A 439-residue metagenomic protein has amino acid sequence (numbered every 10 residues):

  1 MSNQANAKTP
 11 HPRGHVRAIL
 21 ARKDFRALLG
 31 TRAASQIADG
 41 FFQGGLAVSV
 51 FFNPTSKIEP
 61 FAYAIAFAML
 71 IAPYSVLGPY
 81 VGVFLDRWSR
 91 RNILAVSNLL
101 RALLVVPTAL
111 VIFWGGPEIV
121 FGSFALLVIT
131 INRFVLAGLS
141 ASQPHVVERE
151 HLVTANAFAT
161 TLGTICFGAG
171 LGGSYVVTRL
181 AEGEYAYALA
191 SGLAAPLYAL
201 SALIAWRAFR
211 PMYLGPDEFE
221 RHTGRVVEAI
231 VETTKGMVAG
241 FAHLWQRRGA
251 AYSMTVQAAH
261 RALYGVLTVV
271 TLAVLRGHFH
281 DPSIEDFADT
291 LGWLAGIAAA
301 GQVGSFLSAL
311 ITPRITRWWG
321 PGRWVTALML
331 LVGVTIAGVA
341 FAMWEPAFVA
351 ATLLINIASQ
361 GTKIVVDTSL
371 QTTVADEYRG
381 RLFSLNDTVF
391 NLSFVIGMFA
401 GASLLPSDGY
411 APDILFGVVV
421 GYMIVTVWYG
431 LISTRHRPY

Functional and structural regions predicted by a protein language model:
N3, K8, A64, M69 (+8 more regions): C-terminal transmembrane bundle of multi-pass solute transporters/carriers
N3-R26, P211-T255: Juxtamembrane intracellular "pre-TM" segments in multi-pass secondary transporters
A21-L29, P60, E118-G122, G236 (+4 more regions): Primarily residues marking transmembrane-helix entry/exit sites
R26-Q43, F67-L104, V120-R179, Y252 (+3 more regions): Substrate-agnostic recognition of the 12-TM MFS/MFS-like secondary transporter fold
L29, A33-S49, A181-S191, G236-A309: A single, central transmembrane helix in multi-pass transporters
G45-Y74: Extracellular/periplasmic helix-loop-helix junction of adjacent transmembrane segments in MFS-like secondary
E118-I129, T154-T223, G292-G304, A400-L404 (+1 more regions): Hydrophobic alpha-helical transmembrane segments
A205-R225, I357-V374: Juxtamembrane interface at the ends
